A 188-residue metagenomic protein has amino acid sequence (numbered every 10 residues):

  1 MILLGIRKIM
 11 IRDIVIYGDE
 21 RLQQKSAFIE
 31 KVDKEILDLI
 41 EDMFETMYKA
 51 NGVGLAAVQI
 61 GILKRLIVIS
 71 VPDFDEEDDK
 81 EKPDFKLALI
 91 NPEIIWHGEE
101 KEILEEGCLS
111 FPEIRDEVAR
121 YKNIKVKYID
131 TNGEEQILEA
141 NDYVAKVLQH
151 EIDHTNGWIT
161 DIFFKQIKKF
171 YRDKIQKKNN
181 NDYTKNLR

Functional and structural regions predicted by a protein language model:
I2-R188: Positively charged
